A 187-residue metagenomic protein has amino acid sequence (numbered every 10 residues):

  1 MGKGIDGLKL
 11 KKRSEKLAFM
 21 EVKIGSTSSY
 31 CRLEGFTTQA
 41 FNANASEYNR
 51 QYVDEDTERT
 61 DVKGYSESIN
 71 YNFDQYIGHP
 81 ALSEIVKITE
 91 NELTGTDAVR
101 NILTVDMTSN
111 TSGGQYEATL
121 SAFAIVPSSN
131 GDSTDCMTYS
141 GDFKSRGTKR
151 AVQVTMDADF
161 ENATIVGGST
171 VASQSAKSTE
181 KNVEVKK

Functional and structural regions predicted by a protein language model:
G2-I77, F123-D135: Solvent-exposed edge beta-strands and adjacent loop segments that serve as assembly or binding interfaces
K9-K16, R146-F160: Short secondary-structure transition/capping segments
Q39, T104-A151: Short beta-strand and beta-hairpin "edge-sheet" elements
Y65-I69, D97-N101, M137-Y139: Residues at beta-strand starts and edge strands
Y76-L82, K149-Q153: Short, cysteine-centered beta-strand-loop-beta hairpins and adjacent loop/turn segments enriched in charged/polar
L82-E117: Short, acidic/charged, Gly/Pro-enriched secondary-structure junctions
I88-T94, S121-I125, D142-K144, E161-I165: Short, low-complexity, polar/charged sequence segments that are solvent-exposed and flexible
V154-K187: Intrinsically disordered, low-complexity terminal/linker regions enriched in Pro/Ser/Gly and acidic residues
